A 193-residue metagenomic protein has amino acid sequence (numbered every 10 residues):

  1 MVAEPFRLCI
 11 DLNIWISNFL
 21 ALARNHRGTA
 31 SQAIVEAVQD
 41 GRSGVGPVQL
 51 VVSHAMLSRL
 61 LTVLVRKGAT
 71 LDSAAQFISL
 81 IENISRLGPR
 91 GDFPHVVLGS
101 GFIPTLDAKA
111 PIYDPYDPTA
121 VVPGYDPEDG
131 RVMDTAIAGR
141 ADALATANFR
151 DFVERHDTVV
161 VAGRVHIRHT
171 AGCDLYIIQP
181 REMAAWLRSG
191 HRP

Functional and structural regions predicted by a protein language model:
M1-V52: Short, well-structured N-terminal submotif of metal-dependent ribonuclease cores
S17-N18, R59-L61, F152-R155: Short catalytic/ligand-binding loop motif for oxyanion handling, primarily in non-cytosolic enzymes, centered on
L22-H26, R66, T158-V161: Short, glycine/charged-enriched secondary-structure capping and boundary segments
T29, A55, P127, R131: Short, well-structured alpha-helical interface segments that form or flank functional binding sites
A37-S43, I81-S85, V165-L175: Short, conserved catalytic or adaptor-binding loops enriched in Gly and charged residues
G41-R42, G46, H54-Y116: PIN-domain endoribonuclease scaffold, especially VapC-family toxins
L87-F149, V153-D157: Active-site neighborhoods of divalent-metal-dependent phosphate/nucleic-acid chemistry enzymes
M133, A143, F149-P193: Acidic, PIN/NYN-like endoribonuclease modules and their adjacent C-terminal/linker elements
